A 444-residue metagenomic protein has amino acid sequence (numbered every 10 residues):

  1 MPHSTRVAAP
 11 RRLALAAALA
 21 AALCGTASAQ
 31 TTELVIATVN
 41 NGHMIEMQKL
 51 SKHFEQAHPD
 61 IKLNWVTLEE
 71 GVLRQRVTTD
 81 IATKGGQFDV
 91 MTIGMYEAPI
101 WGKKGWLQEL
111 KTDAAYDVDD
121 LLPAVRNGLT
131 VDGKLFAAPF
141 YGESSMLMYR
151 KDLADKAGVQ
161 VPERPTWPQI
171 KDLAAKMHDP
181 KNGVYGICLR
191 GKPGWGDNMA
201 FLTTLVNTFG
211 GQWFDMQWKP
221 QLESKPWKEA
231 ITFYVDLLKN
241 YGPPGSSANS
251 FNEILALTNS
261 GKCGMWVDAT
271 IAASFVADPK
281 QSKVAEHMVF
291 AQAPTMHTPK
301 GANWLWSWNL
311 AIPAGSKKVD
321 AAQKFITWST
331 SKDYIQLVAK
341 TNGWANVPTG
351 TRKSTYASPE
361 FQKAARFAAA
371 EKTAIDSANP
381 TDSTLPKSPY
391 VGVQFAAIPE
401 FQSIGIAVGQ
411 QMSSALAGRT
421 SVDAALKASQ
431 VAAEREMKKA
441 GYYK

Functional and structural regions predicted by a protein language model:
Q30-N41, I61-V66, D89-V90, I187: Short, well-ordered beta-strand elements
K49-A124, G128-T130, D152, K156-Q160 (+2 more regions): Extracytoplasmic "Venus flytrap"/periplasmic binding protein-like
G94-S145, P168-K171, G186, N198-F201 (+3 more regions): Hinge/lid segment of periplasmic solute-binding proteins
A98-W106, A124-P162, R190-M216, G301-P313 (+2 more regions): Periplasmic solute-binding protein
Q108-P123, E163, G191-G194, F209-E229 (+6 more regions): Short, solvent-exposed loop/beta-turn-alpha elements that line the ligand-binding surface or hinge of extracytoplasmic
D155, P380-K444: Conserved C-terminal helix/tail region of periplasmic/extracytoplasmic solute-binding proteins
L173-K176, Q217-A248, V289-A293: Glycine-centered hinge/linker elements that transmit conformational signals in sensory and ligand-binding systems
I271-V284, M296-I406, K444: C-terminal lobe and pocket-closing loops of periplasmic/extracytoplasmic Venus-flytrap solute-binding proteins
